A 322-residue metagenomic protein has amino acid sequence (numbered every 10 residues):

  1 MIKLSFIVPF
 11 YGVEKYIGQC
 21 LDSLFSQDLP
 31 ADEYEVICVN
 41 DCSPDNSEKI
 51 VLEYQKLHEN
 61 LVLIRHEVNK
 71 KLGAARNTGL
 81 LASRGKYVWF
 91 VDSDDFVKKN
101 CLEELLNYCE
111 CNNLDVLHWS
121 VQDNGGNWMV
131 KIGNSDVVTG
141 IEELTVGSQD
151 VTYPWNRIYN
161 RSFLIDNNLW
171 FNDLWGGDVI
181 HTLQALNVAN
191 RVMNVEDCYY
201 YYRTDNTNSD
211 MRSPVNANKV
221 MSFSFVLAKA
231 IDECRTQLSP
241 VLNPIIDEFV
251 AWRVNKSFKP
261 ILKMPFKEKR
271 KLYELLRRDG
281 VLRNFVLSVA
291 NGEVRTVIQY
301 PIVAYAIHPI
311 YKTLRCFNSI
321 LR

Functional and structural regions predicted by a protein language model:
I2-S5, E35, I180: Cell-envelope/extracellular polymer assembly enzymes that use nucleotide-activated donors
V13-Q27: Short, well-formed alpha-helical segments that are part of the catalytic scaffolds of diverse glycosyltransferases
S23, N40-K49, V68, D92: A conserved acidic beta->alpha catalytic loop
H66-S83: Glycine-rich, basic loop-to-helix element that forms the pyrophosphate-binding segment of sugar-nucleotide handling
L72, S93-G176, I180-V195, Y202-N218: Donor-binding/catalytic cores of nucleotide-activated saccharide and glycerol-phosphate transferases/polymerases
V88: Short aromatic/hydrophobic "clamp" motif used to bind/position activated sugar donors
Y199-N206, R212-V241, S257-N284: Catalytic core of nucleotide-sugar-dependent glycosyltransferases
K263-R322: Membrane-interface aromatic/basic loop that binds lipid-linked glycans or pyrophosphate carriers, typified by
